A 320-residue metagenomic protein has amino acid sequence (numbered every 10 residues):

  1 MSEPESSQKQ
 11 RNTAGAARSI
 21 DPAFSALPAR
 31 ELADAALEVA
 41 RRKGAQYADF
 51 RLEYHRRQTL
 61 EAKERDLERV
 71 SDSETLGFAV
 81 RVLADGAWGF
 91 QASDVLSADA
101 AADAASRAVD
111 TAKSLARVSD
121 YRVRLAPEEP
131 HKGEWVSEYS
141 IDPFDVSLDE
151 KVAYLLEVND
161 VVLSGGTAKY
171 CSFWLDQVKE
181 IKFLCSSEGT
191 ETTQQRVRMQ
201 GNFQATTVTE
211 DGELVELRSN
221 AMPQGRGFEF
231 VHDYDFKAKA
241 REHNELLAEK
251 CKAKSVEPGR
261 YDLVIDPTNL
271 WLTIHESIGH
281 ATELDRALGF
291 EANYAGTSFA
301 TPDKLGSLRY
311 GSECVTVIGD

Functional and structural regions predicted by a protein language model:
M1-D320: Active-site bordering "gate/hinge" segments that shape substrate access to catalytic or cofactor-binding pockets
